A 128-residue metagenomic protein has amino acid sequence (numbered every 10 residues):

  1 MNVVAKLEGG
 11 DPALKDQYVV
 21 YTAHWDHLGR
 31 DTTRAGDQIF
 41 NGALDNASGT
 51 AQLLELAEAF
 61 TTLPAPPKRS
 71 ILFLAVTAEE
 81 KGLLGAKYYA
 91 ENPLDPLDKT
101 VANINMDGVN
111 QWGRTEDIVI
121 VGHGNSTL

Functional and structural regions predicted by a protein language model:
M1-G42, E55-A65, E91: Soluble metallo-hydrolase cores and metallopeptidase-like ectodomains found primarily in the secretory/periplasmic
N2-K6, Y18-T22, L72-A75, V101-M106 (+1 more regions): Structural recognition of the beta-strand scaffold that forms the well-ordered cores of secreted hydrolase catalytic
P12-K15, A65-K68, G82, D95-D98: Extracellular/periplasmic catalytic domains that process cell-envelope and extracellular macromolecules
L14, Y18, A43-T50, E79-L83 (+1 more regions): Solvent-exposed, acidic/flexible segments
R34-N46, R114-G124: Second-shell loop/turn segments in exported
T50, L54, E58-A59, S70-L72: Well-ordered beta-sheet/strand-loop patches within structured domains
L63-P66, I71-T77, E116-D117: Extended C-terminal subregions enriched in glycine
V76-L128: Metal-dependent peptidase/peptidase-like ectodomains
